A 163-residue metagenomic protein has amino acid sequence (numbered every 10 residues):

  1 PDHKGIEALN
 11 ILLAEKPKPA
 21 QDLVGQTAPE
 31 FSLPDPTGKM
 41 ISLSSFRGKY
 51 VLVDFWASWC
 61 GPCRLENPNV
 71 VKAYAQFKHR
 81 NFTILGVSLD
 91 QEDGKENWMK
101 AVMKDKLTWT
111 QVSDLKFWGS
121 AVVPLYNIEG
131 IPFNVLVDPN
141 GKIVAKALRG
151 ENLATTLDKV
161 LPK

Functional and structural regions predicted by a protein language model:
P1-P34, S44-K49, A75, E96 (+1 more regions): N-proximal helix/coil linker or "cap" segments that precede and/or mark the start of modular domains
P29, P34, M99-N140: Short, internal strand/loop/helix patches that form the active-site neighborhood or redox-interaction surface
I41-S42, V144: Generic structural signal for well-ordered beta-strand positions
S42-R64, V70: Short active-site neighborhood of thiol/selenol oxidoreductases, capturing the structured segment around
R47-K49, H79, L107, I128: Active-site acidic short loop of glycosyltransferases
L65-D105, K116-P124: Structural microenvironment flanking redox-active thiols in thiol-disulfide oxidoreductases
L136-K163: Thiol-/selenol-based redox modules, centered on thioredoxin-like and closely related oxidoreductase domains
